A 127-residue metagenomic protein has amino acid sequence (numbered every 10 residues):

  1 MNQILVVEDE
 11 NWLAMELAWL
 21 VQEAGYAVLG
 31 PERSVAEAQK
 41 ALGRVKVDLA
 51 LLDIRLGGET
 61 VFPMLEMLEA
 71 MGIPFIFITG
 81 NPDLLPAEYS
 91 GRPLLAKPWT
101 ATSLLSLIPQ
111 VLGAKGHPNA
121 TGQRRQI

Functional and structural regions predicted by a protein language model:
E8: Conserved acidic carboxylate
N11-G30: Two-component/phosphorelay signaling modules centered on CheY-like receiver
P31-L49: Acidic, metal-coordinating helix/loop segments flanking the phosphotransfer/catalytic sites of two-component signaling
D53: Active-site residues of response regulator receiver
L56: Receiver (REC) domain active-site loop signature in two-component systems and cognate sites in sensor histidine kinases
E59-M71: Short amphipathic alpha-helix used as the core "switch/output" element in two-component signaling
I76-T79: Hydrophobic/aromatic residues positioned on beta-strands within the core alpha/beta folds
W99-R125: C-terminal output helix
